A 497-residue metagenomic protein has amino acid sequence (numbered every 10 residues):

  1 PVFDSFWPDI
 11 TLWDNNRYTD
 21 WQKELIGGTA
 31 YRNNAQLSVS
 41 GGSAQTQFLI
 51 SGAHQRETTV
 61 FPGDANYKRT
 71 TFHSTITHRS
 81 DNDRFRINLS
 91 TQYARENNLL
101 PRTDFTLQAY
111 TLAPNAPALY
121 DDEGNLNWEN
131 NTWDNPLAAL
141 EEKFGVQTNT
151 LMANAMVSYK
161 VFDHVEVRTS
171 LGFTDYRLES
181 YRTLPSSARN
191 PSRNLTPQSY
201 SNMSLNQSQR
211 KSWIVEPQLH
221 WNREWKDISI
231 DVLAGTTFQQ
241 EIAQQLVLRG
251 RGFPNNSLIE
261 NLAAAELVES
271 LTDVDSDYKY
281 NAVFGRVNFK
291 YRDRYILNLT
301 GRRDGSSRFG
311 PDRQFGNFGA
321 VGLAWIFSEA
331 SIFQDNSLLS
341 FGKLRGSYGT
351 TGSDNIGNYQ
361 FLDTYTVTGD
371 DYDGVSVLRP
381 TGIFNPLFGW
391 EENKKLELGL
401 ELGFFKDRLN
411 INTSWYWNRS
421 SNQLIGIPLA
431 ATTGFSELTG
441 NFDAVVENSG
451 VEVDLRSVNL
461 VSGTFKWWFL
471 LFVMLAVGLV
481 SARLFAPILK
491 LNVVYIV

Functional and structural regions predicted by a protein language model:
P1-D64, L140-E141, S158-K160: Residues embedded in well-ordered regular secondary structure
P1-R17, V60-M152, S170-N281, E329-K395 (+4 more regions): Surface-exposed loop/interface segments of Gram-negative outer-membrane beta-barrel transport/assembly proteins
I26, N34-E57, T71-R79, N88-S90 (+3 more regions): Predominantly transmembrane beta-strands of Gram-negative outer membrane beta-barrel pores used for transport
A35-G41, N281-Y291: Structured alpha-helical segments in the cores of large, soluble enzyme domains
H54-R56, L297-S306, N459: Transmembrane beta-strand segments that form the barrel wall of outer-membrane beta-barrel proteins
T91-R95, R303-R308: Conserved short loop/turn motifs at secondary-structure junctions
P311-F315: Short glycine/threonine-rich loop-to-helix capping motif typified by GTGT followed within a few residues by an Asp-Pro
E397-E401: Glycine-centered tight-turn and secondary-structure capping sites
